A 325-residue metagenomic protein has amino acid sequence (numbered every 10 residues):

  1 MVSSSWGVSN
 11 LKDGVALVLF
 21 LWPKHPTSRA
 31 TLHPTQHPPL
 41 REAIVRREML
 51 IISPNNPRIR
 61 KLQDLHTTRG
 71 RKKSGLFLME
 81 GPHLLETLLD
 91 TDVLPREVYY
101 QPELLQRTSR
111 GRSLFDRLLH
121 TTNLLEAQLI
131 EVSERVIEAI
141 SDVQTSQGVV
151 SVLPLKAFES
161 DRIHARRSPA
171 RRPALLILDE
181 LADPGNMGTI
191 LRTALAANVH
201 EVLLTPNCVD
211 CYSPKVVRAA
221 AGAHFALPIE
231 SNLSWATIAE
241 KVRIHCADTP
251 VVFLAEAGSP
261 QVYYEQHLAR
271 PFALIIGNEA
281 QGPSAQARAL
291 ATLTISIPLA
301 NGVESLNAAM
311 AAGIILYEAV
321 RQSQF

Functional and structural regions predicted by a protein language model:
V2, V8, D13-V18, A30 (+1 more regions): Acidic, Ala/Val/Gly-enriched low-complexity intrinsically disordered segments
W22-P23, A30-H33, H37-Q144, T249: N-terminal positively charged helical leader segments and presequences
R46, H83, D90, D116 (+5 more regions): RNA substrate-binding interface of SAM-dependent RNA methyltransferases
P82, E103-L105, V136, K156 (+3 more regions): Short glycine-rich anion-binding loops that position phosphate/pyrophosphate groups of nucleotides and phosphorylated
T193-A197, C208-H224, A285-F325: Structured adenosyl-cofactor binding patch, chiefly the S-adenosyl-L-methionine
L254-V303: Active-site/ligand-binding-proximal alpha/beta "capping" segment
